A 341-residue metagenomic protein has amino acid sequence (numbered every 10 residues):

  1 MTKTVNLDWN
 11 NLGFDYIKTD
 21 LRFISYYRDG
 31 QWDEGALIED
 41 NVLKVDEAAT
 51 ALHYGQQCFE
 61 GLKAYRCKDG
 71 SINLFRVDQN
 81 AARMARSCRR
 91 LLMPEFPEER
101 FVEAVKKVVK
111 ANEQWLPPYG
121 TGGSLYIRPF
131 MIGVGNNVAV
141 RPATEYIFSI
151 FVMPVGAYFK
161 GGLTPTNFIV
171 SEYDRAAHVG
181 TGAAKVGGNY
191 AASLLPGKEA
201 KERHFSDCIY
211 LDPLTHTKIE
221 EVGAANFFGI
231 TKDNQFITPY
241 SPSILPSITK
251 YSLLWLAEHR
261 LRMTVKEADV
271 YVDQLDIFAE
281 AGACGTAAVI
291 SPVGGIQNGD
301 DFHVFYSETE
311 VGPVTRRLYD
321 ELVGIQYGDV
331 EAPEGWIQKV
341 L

Functional and structural regions predicted by a protein language model:
M1-V108, N137-L341: Helix-start/capping segments and mature chain N-termini
V108-G122: Charged, gly/pro-rich active-site loop segments
A111, G133-V134: Intrinsically disordered, low-complexity linker/loop segments enriched in Gly/Pro and charged/polar residues
P118-I132: Extended, Lys/Arg-enriched charged tracts that mediate electrostatic binding to polyanionic substrates
